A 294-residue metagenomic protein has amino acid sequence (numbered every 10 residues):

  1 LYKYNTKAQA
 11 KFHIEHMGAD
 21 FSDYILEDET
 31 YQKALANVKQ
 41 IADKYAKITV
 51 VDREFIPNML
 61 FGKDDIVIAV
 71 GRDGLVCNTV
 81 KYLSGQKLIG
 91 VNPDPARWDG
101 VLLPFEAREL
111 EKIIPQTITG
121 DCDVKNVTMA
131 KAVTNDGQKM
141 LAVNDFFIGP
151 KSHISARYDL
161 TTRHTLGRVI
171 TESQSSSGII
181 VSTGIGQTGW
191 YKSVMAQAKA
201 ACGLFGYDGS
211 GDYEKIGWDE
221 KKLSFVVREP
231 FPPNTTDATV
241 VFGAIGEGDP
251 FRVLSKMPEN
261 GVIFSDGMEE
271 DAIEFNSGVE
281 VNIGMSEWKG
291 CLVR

Functional and structural regions predicted by a protein language model:
L1-V70, V101-V124, Q138-M140: ATP/NTP phosphate-donor binding region
M59-G62, V80-L83, C122-K125, Q138-M140 (+7 more regions): Solvent-exposed alpha-helices and their adjacent loops that cap or buttress functional pockets in soluble metabolic
D65-I66, Q86, S177: Conserved acidic residues
G74-V80, Q187-Y191: Short glycine/serine/threonine-rich phosphate/pyrophosphate-binding segments that cradle anionic phosphate groups
V80-D94: A short, gly/pro- and small-residue-rich
D94-G178: Catalytic core of DAGKc-family lipid kinases
I148, E229-R294: ATP/nucleoside-binding phosphotransfer catalytic cores, i.e., glycine-rich phosphate-binding loops
L166-P232, E274-V279: Gly/Ser/Thr-rich active-site loops/lids in small-molecule metabolic enzymes that frequently grip phosphoryl groups
